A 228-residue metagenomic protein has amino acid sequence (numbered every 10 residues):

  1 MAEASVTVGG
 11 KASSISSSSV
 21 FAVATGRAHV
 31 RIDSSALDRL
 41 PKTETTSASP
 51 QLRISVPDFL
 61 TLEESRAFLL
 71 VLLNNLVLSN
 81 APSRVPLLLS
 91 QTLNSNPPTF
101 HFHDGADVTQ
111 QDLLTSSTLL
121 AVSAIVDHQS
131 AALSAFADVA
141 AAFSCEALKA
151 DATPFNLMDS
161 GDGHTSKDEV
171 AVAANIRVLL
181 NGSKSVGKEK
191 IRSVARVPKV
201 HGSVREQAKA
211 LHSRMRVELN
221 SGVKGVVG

Functional and structural regions predicted by a protein language model:
M1-G228: Conserved, well-structured ligand/cofactor-binding cores
